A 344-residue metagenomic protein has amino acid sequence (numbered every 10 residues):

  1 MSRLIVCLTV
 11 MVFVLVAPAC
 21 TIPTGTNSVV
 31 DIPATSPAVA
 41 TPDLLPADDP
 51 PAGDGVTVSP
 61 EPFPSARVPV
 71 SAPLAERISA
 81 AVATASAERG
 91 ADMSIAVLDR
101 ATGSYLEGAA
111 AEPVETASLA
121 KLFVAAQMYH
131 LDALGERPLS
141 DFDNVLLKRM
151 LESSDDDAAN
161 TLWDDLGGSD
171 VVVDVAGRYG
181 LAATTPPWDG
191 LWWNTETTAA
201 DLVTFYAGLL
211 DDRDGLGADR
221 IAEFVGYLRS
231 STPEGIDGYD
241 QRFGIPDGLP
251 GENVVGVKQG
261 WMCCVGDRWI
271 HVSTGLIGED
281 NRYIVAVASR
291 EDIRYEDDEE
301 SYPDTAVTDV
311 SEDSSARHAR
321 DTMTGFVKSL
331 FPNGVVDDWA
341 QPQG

Functional and structural regions predicted by a protein language model:
M1-V12, D143: N-terminal export and membrane-targeting signals
V16-A19: C-terminal motif of bacterial Sec signal peptides marking the signal peptidase cleavage site
T21-P23: Bacterial signal peptide processing site
G25-P33, P37-M93, D164-G344: Penicillin-recognizing serine hydrolase domain
S86-P113: Short, conserved catalytic-motif segment at the N-terminal edge
S94-L98, F123, A286: Soluble periplasmic/extracytoplasmic beta-strand elements of cell-envelope proteins
G103, P113-R137, M150, V285: Active-site SXXK
H130-R149, G168-S169, G217-R220: Short, well-structured active-site flanking segments
